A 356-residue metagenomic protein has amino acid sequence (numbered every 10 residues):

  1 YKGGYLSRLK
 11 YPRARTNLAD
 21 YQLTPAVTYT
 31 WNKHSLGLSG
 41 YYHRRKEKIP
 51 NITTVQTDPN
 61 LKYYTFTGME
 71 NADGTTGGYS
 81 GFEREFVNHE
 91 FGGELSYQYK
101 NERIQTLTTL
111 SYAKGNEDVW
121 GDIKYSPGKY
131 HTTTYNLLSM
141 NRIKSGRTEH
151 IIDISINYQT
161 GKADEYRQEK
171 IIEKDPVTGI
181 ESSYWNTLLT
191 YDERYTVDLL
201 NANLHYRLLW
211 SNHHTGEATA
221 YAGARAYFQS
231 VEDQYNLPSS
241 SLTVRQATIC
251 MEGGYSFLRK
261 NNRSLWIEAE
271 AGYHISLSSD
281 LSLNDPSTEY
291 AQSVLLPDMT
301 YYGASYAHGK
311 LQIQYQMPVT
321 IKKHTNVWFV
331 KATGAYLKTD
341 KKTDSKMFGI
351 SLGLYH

Functional and structural regions predicted by a protein language model:
Y1, T16, F82-Q105, Y130 (+4 more regions): Outer-membrane beta-barrel transmembrane strands
Y1-E70: Internal, well-ordered domain-core segments that constitute the primary functional module of diverse proteins
Y1-G3, L38-R44, T108-K114, I152-K162 (+6 more regions): Transmembrane beta-barrel strands of outer-membrane/channel proteins
P12-T16, N51-D58, T65-E90, N116-T132 (+5 more regions): Extracellular/periplasm-exposed beta-strand and loop segments of Gram-negative cell-envelope proteins, dominated by
L18-Y42, T132-S155, R245-G254: Transmembrane beta-barrel strand/turn architecture of Gram-negative outer membrane proteins
T30-G37, K100-Q105, I143-D153, L209-T219 (+3 more regions): Short loop/turn motifs that connect adjacent beta-strands in outer-membrane beta-barrel proteins
W31, D344-H356: Outer-membrane beta-barrel "beta-signal"
F86-Y158, K170-I172: Elongated scaffolding segments in large macromolecular assemblies, built predominantly from amphipathic alpha-helices
